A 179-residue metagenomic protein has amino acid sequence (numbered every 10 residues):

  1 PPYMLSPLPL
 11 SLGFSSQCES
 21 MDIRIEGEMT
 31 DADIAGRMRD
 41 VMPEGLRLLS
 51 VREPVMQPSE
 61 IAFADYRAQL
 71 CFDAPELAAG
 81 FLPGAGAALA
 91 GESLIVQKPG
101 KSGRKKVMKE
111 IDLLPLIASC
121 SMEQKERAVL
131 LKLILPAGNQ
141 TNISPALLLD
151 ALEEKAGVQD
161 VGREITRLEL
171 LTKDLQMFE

Functional and structural regions predicted by a protein language model:
P1-E26, P54-P58: Short, charge-patterned binding micro-sites
E19-I23, A62-F72: Short glycine-/aliphatic-rich beta-strand segments at the starts of folded cytosolic domains
E26-D31, D73-E76, G138: Helix N-cap motif at beta-to-alpha junctions
D31-M42, L77-A90, L147-L149: Short amphipathic alpha-helices in soluble, non-transmembrane regions that often serve as interface/regulatory elements
R47-P54: Acidic, low-complexity central loop/insert segments
M56-E60, S121-Q124: Short, conserved, surface-exposed binding loops centered on an aromatic residue
E60-F63, A128: Short gly/pro-enriched beta-turn/loop segments at secondary-structure junctions
G91-E179: Core RNA-modification/binding signature centered on pseudouridine synthases
